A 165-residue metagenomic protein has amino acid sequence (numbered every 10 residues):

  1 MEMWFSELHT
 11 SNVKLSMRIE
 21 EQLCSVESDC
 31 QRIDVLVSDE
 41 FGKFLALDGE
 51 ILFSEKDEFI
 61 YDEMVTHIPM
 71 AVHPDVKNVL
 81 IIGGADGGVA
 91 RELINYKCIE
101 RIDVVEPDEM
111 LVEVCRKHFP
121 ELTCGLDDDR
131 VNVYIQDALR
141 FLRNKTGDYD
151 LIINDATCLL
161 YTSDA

Functional and structural regions predicted by a protein language model:
M1-D39: N-terminal auxiliary segments of SAM/dcSAM-dependent transferases
E2-W4, S28, F53-S163: The AdoMet/dcAdoMet-binding core of the Class I SAM-like
A46-L47: A general beta-strand register signal
